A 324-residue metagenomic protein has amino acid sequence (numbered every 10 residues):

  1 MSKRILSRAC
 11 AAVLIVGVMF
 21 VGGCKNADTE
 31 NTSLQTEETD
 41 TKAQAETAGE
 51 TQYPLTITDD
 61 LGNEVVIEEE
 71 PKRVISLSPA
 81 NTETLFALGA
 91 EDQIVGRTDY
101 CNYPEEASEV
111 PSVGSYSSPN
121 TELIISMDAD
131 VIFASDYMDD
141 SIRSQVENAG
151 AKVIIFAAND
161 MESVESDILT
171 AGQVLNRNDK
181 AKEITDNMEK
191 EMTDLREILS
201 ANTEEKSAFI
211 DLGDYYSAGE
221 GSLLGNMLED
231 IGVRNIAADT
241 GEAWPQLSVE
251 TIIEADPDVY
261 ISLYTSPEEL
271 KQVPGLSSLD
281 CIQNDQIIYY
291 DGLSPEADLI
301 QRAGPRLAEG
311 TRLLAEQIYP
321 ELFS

Functional and structural regions predicted by a protein language model:
S2-C10, I15, G22-A80, D179-A208 (+2 more regions): Bacterial Sec-exported substrate-binding components of ABC uptake systems
D59-G62, P111-E122, T240-V249: Short helix-initiation/N-cap motifs at beta->coil->alpha
R73-M127, V131-D136, V233-I236: A short, structured surface patch at a secondary-structure boundary
S78, D136-Y137, G213, T240 (+3 more regions): Short secondary-structure boundary segments
Y100-E106, S135-T170, V174, Y290-S294: Flexible loop/hinge segments that line or gate small-molecule binding clefts
Y100-Y103, S217-P245: Alpha-helical, coiled-coil/dimerization segments enriched in small aliphatic residues
N120-Y137, A151, S248-S262: Proline-aspartate-enriched helix->loop->beta-strand connector
S166, Q173, K182, D186 (+3 more regions): Structured C-terminal subdomain patch of bacterial secreted/periplasmic proteins
